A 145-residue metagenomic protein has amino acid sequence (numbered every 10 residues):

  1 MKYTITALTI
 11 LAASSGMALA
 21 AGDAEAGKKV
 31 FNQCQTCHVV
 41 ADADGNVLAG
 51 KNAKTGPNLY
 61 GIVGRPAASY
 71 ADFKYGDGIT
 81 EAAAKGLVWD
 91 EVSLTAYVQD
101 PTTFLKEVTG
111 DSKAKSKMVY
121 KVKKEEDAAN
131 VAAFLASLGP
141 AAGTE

Functional and structural regions predicted by a protein language model:
M1-T4: Positively charged n-region of N-terminal signal peptides that target proteins for export
A7-L8, A18: Cleavable N-terminal signal peptides
S15-A21: Sec/Tat signal peptide C-region and signal peptidase I cleavage site
G22-L87, P101-S112, L138-E145: Periplasmic/extracellular electron-transfer cofactor-ligation site, primarily the c-type cytochrome heme-c attachment
A26, S93, D127-N130: Charged catalytic carboxylate motif
G56, E91-Q99, A132, A136: An amphipathic alpha-helix signature
S112-Y120: Surface-exposed aromatic
Y120-L138: Short, exposed beta-strand-loop hairpins at the edges of beta-sheets in extracellular/periplasmic proteins
